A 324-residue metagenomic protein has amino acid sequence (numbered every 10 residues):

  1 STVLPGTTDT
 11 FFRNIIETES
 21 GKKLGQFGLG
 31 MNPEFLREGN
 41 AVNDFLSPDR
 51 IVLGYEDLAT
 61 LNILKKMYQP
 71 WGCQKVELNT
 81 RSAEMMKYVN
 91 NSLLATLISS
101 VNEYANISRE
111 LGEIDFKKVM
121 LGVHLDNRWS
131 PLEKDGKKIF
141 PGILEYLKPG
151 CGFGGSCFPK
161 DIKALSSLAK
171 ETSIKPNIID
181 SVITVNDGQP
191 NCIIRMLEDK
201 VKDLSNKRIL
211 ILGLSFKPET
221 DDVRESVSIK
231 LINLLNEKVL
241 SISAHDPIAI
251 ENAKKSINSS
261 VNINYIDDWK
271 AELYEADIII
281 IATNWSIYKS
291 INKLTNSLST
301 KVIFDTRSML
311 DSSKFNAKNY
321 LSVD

Functional and structural regions predicted by a protein language model:
S1-D324: Structural/interface elements that position substrates and couple domains in central-metabolism enzymes
